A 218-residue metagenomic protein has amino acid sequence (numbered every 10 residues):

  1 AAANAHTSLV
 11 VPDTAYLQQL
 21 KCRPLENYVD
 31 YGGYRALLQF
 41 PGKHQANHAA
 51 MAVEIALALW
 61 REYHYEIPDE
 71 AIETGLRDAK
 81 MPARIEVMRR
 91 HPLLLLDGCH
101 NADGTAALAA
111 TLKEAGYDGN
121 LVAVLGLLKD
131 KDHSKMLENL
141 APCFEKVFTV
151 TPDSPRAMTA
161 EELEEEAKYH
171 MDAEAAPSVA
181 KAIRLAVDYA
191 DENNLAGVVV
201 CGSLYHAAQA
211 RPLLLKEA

Functional and structural regions predicted by a protein language model:
A1-H6, V10, R23-N27, L93-L96 (+2 more regions): C-terminal helical cap/extension that packs against the catalytic core of soluble nucleotide-cofactor enzymes
A1-N47, E54: Internal gly/pro-rich beta-alpha loop/helix module that stabilizes soluble enzyme cofactors or their anionic handles
D13-T14, L127, T151-P152: Short secondary-structure boundary segments
G32-K146: Nucleotide phosphate-binding/pyrophosphate-handling subdomain across enzymes that bind or process nucleotide phosphates
S203: Active-site-proximal loop/hinge segments that shape catalytic or ion-binding/gating pockets
